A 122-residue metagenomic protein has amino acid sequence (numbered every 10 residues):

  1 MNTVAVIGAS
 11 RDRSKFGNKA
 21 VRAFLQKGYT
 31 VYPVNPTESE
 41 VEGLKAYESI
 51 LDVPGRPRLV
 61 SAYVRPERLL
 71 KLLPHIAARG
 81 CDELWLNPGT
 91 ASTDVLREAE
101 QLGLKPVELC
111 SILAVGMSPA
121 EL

Functional and structural regions predicted by a protein language model:
V4-A5: Conserved beta-strand elements of the Class I
S10-S14, V21-E42: NAD(P)-binding Rossmann-fold cofactor-contacting core
Y29, R79-E83, L102-L104: A short helix->loop->beta-strand "cap" motif at the edges of active sites that frequently abuts
K45-G55: Short acidic low-complexity segments
R56-A91: Mid-chain, well-packed structural core segment of small domains
P88-V115: Rossmann-fold NAD(P)-binding glycine/threonine-rich loop
V115-L122: A charged, well-structured terminal subsegment
